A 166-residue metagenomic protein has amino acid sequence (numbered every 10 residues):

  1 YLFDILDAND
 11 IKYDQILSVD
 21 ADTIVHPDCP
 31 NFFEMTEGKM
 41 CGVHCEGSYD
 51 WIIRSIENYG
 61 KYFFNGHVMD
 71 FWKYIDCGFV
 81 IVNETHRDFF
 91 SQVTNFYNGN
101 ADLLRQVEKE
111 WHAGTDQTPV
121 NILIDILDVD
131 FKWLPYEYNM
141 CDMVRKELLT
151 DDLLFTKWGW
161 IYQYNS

Functional and structural regions predicted by a protein language model:
Y1-S166: Glycosyltransferase catalytic domains, chiefly GT-A lineage
